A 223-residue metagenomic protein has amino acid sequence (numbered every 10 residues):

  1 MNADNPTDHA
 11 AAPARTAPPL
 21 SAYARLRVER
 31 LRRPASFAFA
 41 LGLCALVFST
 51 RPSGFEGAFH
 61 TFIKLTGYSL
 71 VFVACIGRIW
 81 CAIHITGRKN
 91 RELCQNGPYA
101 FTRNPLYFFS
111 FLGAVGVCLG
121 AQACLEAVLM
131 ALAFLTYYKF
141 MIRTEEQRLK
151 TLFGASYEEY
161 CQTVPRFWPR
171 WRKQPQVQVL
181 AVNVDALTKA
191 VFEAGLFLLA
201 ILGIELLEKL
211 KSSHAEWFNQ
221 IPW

Functional and structural regions predicted by a protein language model:
M1-N96, F111-W223: Membrane-anchoring alpha-helices and their flanking helix-loop junctions
Y99: Conserved acetyl-CoA binding element of GNAT-fold acetyltransferases
T102-R103, F108: Conserved SAM-binding loop
